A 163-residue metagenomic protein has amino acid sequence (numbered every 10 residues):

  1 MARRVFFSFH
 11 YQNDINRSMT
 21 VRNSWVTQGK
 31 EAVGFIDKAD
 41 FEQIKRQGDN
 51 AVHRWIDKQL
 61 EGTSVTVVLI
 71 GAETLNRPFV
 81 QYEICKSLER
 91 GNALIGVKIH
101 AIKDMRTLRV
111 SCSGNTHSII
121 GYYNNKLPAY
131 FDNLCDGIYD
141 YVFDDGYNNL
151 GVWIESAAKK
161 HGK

Functional and structural regions predicted by a protein language model:
M1-G62, F143, Y147-K163: Conserved N-terminal substructure of TIR/SEFIR domains
R4-F6, M105-K163: C-terminal interaction surface of TIR/SEFIR-family domains
D14, D40-Q47, I70-G71, A101-T107 (+1 more regions): Low-complexity, flexible helical/coil segments
R17-S18, P78-F79, R106: Short glycine-/acidic-enriched loop or helix-start segments at secondary-structure transitions that form or flank
T20-N23, Q81-I84, R109-S111: Short, glycine/charged-enriched secondary-structure capping and boundary segments
I36-K38, V97, Y122, D132: Conserved beta-strand termini and adjacent loop/short-helix elements that scaffold enzyme active sites in alpha/beta
Q59-C85, A93-K103: Conserved beta-strand-loop-alpha-helix hinge of the TIR/SEFIR fold
L88: Anion (oxyanion) recognition and catalysis
